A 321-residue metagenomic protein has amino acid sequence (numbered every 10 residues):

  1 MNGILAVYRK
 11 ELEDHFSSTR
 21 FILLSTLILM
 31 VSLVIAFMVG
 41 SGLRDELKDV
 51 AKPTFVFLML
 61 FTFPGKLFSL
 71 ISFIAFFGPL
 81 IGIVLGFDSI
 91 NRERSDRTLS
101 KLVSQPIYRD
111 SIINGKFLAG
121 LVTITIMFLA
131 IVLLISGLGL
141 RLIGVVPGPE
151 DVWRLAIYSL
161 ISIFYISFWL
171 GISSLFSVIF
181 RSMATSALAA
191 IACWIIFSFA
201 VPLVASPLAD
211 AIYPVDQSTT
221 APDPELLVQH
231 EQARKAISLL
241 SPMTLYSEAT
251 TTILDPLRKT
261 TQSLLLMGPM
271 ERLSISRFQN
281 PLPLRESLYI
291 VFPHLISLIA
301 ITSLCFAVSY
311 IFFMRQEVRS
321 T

Functional and structural regions predicted by a protein language model:
M1-L29, V318: Aromatic- and glycine-rich beta-strand/loop motifs that create alpha-glucan
S18, I22, I163-A200: A structural motif at transmembrane helix-loop-helix junctions in multipass membrane proteins
T19-E46, S69-I83, A189-A205, I301-C305: Hydrophobic alpha-helical transmembrane segments of multi-pass membrane transport/permease proteins
S32-R44, T54-I74, A119-S174, V178-I179 (+1 more regions): Secretory targeting signals
V34-G42, M183-I237: Transmembrane helix segments
E46-V84, R285-S297: Membrane-embedded or membrane-proximal helical elements that form or frame transporter/channel pores
F87-V122: Helix-loop-helix units of permease transmembrane domains in multi-pass membrane transporters, especially ABC
I179, F292, I296-T321: Junction motif at the cytosolic side of a transmembrane helix
